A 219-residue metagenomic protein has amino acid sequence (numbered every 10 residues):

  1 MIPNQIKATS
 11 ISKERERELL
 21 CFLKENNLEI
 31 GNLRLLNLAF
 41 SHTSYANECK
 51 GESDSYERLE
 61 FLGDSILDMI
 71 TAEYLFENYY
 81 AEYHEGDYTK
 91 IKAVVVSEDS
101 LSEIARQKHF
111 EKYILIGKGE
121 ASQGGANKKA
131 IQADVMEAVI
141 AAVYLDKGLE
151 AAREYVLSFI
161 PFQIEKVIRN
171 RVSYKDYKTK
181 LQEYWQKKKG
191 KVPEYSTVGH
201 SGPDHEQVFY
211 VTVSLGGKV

Functional and structural regions predicted by a protein language model:
M1-V219: Double-stranded RNA-binding/processing signature
